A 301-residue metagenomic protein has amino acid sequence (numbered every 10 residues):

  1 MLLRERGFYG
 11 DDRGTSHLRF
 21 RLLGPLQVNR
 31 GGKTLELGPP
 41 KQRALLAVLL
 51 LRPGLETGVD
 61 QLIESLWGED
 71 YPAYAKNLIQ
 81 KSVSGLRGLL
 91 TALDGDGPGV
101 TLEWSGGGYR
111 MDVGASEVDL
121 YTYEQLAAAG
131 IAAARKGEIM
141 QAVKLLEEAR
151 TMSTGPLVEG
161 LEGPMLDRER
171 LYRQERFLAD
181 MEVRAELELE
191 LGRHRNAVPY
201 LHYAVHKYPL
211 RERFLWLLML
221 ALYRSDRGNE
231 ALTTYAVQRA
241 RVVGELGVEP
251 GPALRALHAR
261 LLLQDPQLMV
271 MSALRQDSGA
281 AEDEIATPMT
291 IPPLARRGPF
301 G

Functional and structural regions predicted by a protein language model:
M1-P199, Y203, Q267, R275-G301: Intrinsically disordered, low-complexity protein-interaction/activation regions
L49-P53, L222, Y235: Short helix-to-turn junction characteristic of helix-turn-helix DNA-binding domains, especially the helix
E147-T151, Y223-V248: TPR/TPR-like (Sel1-like) alpha-helical repeat modules
G155, R193, L210-R211, G244-E245: Short coil loop/turn residues that delineate tetratricopeptide repeat
L178, E212-R213: Helix-start (N-cap) detector for alpha-helical repeat units in TPR-like alpha-solenoids, especially tetratricopeptide
